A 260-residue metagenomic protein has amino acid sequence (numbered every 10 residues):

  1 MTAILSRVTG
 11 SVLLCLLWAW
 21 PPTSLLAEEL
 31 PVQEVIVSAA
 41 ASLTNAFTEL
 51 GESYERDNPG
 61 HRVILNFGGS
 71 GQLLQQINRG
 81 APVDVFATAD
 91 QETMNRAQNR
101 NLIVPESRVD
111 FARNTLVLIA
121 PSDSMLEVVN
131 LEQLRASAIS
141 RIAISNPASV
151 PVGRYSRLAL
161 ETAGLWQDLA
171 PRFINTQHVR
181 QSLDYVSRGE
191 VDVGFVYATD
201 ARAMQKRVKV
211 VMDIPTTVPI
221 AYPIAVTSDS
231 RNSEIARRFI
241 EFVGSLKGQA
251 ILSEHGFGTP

Functional and structural regions predicted by a protein language model:
M1-L5: N-terminal secretory signal peptides that target proteins for export/translocation
R7-G10, V128: Low-complexity, intrinsically disordered regions enriched in charged/polar residues
T9-S24: Bacterial N-terminal signal peptides
A27-N58, R62-F67, G71-A81, T88-Q91 (+2 more regions): Exported/periplasmic ABC-transporter solute-binding proteins
